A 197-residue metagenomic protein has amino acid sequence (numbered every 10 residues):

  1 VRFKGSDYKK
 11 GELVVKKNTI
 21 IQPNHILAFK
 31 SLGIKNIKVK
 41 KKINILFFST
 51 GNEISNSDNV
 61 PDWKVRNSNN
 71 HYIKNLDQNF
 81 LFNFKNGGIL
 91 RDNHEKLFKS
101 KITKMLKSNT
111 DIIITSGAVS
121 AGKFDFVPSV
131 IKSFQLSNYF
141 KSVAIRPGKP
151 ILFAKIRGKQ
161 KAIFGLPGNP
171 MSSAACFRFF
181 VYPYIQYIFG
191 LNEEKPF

Functional and structural regions predicted by a protein language model:
V1-G87: Short, glycine/charged-enriched hinge/interface segments at domain edges or termini
Y8, V130-F197: Flexible glycine/proline-rich
K16, F47-T50, T115-S116, A144 (+1 more regions): Short beta-strand segments
P23-N24, N56-S57, A121-D125, A174: Short glycine/serine/threonine-rich phosphate/pyrophosphate-binding segments that cradle anionic phosphate groups
L32-K35, I54, L76-F80, K104-N109 (+2 more regions): Change "in soluble alpha/beta enzymes" to "in soluble alpha/beta proteins
N52-E53, A118-F124, G168-P170: Short glycine-rich anion-binding loops that position phosphate/pyrophosphate groups of nucleotides and phosphorylated
K64-N69, R91-F98, S142-I151: A general structural motif
H71-Q135: N-terminal small/polar loop signature for handling phosphorylated ligands or for N-terminal nucleophile
